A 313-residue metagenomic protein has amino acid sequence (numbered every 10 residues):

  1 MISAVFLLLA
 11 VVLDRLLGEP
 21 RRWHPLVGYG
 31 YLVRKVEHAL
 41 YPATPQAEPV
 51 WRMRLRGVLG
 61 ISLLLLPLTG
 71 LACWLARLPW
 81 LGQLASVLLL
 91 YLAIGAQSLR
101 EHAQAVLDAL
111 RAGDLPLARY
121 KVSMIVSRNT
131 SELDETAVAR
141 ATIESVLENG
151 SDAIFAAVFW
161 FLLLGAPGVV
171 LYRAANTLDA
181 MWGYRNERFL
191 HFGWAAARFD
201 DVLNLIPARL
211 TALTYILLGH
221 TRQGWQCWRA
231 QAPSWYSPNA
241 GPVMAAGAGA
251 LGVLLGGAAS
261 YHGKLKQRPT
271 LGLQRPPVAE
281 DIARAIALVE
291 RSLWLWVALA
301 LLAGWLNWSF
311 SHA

Functional and structural regions predicted by a protein language model:
M1-L171, A175, G183-A313: Hydrophobic alpha-helical transmembrane segments
